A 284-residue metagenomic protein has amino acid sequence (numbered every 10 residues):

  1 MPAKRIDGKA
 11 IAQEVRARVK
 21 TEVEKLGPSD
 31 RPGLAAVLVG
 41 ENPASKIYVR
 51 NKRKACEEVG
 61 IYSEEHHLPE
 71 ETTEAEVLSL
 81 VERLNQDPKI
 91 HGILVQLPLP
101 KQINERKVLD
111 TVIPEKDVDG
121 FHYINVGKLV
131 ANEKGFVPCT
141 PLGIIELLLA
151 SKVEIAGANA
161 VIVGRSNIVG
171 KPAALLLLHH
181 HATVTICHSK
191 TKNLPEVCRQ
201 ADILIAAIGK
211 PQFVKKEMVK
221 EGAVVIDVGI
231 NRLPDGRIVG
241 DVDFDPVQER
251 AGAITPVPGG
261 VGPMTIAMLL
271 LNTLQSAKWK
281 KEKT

Functional and structural regions predicted by a protein language model:
M1-P28: Positively charged, low-complexity intrinsically disordered leader regions
R31-G40: Short beta-strand segments enriched in small/hydrophobic residues
V39-R53, G135-V224, L233, R237-Q248: Glycine-rich phosphate/diphosphate-binding loop of Rossmann-like nucleotide-binding domains
C56-E70, V184-I186: Short beta-strand elements in bilobed, periplasmic/extracellular small-molecule ligand-binding domains
E76-P88: Short, well-structured alpha-helical segments in soluble
L94-I155: Anion-binding alpha/beta catalytic cores of soluble intermediary-metabolism enzymes, centered on
L97, I208, V228-G229: Glycine-rich, N-terminal phosphate-binding loop of Rossmann-like dinucleotide-binding domains
E105-H122, V126, I226-K280: Rossmann-fold NAD(P)-binding glycine/threonine-rich loop
